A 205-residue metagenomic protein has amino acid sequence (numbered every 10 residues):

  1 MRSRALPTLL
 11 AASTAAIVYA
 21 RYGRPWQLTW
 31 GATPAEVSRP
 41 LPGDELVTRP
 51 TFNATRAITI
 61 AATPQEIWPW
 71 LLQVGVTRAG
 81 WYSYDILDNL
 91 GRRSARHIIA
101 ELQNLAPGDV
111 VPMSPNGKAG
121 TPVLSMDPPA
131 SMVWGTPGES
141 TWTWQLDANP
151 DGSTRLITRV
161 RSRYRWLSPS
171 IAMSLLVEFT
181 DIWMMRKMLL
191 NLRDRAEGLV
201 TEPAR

Functional and structural regions predicted by a protein language model:
M1-A57, Q65-E66, A79-W81, Q145-R155 (+2 more regions): Short amphipathic, positively biased membrane-proximal segments that drive organelle/inner-membrane targeting
R49, G75-S131, P203: Short beta-edge strand/loop motif at the mouth of beta-sheet-based domains
A57-A62, E66-P69, Q73, T180: Beta-strand cores of secreted/periplasmic/IMS beta-sandwich domains, seen most often in copper-related folds
I67-W70, V123, L156-T158, L192: Hydrophobic pocket/interface hotspot
W70-T77, R195: Structured segments of extracytoplasmic/periplasmic soluble domains in secreted or envelope-associated proteins
A130-P137, T154: Short, solvent-exposed secondary-structure boundary/capping segments
P137-G138, R159-R165: Short, solvent-exposed aromatic-acidic interface loops
W166, S170-R205: A conserved amphipathic terminal alpha-helix motif
